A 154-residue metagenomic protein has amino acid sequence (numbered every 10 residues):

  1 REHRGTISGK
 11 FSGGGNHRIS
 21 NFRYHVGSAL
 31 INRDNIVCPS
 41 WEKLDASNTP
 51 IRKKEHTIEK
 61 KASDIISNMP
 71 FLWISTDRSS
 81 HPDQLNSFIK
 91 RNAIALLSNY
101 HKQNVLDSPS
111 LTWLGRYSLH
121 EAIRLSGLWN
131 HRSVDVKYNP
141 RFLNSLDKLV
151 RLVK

Functional and structural regions predicted by a protein language model:
E2-K154: A positively charged, amphipathic N-terminal helix/segment that binds anionic biomolecules
